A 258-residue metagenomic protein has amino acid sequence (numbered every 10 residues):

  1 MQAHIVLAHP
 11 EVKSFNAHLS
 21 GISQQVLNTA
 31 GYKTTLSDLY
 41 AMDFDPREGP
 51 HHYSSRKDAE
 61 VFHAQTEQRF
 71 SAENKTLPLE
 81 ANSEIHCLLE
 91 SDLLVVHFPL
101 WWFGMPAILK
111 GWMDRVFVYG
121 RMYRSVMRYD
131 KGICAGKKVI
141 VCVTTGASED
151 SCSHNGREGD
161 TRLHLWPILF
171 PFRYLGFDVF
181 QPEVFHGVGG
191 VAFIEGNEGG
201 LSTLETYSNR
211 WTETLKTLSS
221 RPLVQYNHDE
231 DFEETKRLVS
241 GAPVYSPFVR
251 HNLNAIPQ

Functional and structural regions predicted by a protein language model:
M1-F98, F103-R121, N209-Q258: N-terminal beta1-alpha1-beta2 submodule of the flavodoxin-like/Rossmannoid cofactor-binding fold
L19, I108, D160-H164, T203: Short acidic-hydrophobic sequence patches enriched in Asp/Glu that either
T34, V179-F180: Hydrophobic anchor at the start of a short beta-strand that flanks the dinucleotide cofactor-binding loop
M42-D45, V188-A192: A short acidic, often aromatic-flanked loop/helix-cap motif at beta-alpha or helix-coil junctions that lines enzyme
F103-M105, S148-S151, V191-A192: Short, well-ordered, mixed-charge alpha-helical segments that flank or form enzyme active sites
Y123-D178: Short, glycine-/small-residue-rich phosphate/pyrophosphate-handling segment
D150-G159, I194-L215: Short, electropositive alpha-helical surface patch
P182-F185: Beta-strand-loop-alpha "switch" segments that mediate conformational coupling across diverse proteins
